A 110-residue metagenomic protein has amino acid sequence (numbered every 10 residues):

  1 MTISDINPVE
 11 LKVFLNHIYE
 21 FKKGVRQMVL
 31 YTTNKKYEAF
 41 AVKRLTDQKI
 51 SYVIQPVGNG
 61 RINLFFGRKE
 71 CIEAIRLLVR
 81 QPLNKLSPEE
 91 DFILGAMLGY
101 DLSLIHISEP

Functional and structural regions predicted by a protein language model:
T2-I6, L11, E20-N63, K69-I72: Intein modules and their embedded homing endonuclease domains
L15-N16: Short amphipathic alpha-helical interface segments
L78-L86: A short glycine/serine-rich beta->alpha loop
H106-P110: Residue-level detector of conserved catalytic or cofactor/ligand-binding positions in enzyme active sites
